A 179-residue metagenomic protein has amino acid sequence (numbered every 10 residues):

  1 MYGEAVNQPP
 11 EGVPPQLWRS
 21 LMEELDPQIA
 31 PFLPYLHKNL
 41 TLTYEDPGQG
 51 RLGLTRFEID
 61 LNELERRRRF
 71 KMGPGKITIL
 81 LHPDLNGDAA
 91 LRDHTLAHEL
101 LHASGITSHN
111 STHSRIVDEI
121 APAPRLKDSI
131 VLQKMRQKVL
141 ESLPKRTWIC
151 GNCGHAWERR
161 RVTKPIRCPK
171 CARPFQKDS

Functional and structural regions predicted by a protein language model:
A5-A90, I106-S179: Metalloprotease/metallohydrolase-associated module, dominated by Zn2+-dependent proteases
H94-I106: Active-site recognition of the HExxH zinc-binding catalytic motif
